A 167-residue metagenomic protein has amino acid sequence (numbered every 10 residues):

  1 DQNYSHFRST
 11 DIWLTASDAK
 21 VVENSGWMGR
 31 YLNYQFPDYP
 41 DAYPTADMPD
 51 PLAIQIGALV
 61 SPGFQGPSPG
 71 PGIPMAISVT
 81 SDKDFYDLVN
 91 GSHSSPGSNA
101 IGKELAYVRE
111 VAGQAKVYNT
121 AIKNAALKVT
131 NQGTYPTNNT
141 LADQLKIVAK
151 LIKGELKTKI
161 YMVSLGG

Functional and structural regions predicted by a protein language model:
D1-G167: Feature for exported/extracytoplasmic and membrane-associated proteins, marking the mature portion
